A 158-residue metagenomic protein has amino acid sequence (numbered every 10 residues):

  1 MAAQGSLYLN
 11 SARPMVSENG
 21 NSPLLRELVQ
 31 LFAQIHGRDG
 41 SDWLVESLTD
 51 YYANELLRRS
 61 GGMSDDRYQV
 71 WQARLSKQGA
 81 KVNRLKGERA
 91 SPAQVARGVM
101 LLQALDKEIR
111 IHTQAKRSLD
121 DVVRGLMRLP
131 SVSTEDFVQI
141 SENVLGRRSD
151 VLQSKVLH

Functional and structural regions predicted by a protein language model:
A2-K77: Zinc-dependent metallopeptidase catalytic helix centered on the HExxH motif and its immediate flanking segment
P14-N19, P23, D39-W43, P92-M100 (+3 more regions): Soluble non-cytosolic domains of exported or imported proteins
S47-Y51, R97-A104: Well-ordered alpha-helical segments within folded domains of soluble proteins
D66, N83-R84, S91, L102-H158: Amphipathic alpha-helical substructures
L75-E88: Acidic/His metal-coordination segments adjacent to aromatic residues that form catalytic metal sites in metalloenzymes
